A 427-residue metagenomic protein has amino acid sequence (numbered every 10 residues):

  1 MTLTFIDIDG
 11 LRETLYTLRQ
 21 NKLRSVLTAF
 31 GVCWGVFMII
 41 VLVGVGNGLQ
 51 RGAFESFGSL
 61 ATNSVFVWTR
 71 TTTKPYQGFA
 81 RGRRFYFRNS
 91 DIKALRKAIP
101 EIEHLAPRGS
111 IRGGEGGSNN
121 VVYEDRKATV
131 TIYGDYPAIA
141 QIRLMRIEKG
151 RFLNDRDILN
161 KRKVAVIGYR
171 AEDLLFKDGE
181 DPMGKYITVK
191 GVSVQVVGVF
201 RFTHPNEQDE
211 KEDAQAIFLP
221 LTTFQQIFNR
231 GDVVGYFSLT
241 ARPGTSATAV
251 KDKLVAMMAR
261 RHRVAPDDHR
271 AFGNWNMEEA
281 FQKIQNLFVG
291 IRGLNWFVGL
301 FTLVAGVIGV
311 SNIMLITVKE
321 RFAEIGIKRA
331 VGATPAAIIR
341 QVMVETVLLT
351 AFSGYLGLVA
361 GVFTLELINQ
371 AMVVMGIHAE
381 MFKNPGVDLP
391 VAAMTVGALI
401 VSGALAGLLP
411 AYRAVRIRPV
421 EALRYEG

Functional and structural regions predicted by a protein language model:
M1-R12: Short, membrane-interfacial amphipathic segments enriched in basic
I6, A411-G427: Short cytosolic juxtamembrane segments of multi-pass membrane proteins
G10-L15, R19, L23-G31, M38 (+4 more regions): Transmembrane alpha-helical interface segments in multi-pass membrane proteins
F37-T73, M372: Alpha-helical transmembrane segments
F57, L358-M394: Short helix-loop junctions at transmembrane helix boundaries
R70-F85, K93, P107-A138, R151-V164 (+2 more regions): Short acidic/polar micro-motifs at solvent-exposed secondary-structure junctions
V130-Y133, P137-D157, K161-A265: Mid-to-C-terminal secondary-structure elements that act as membrane-proximal/extracytoplasmic interface segments
T240, A247-L254, A265-G299: Peri-transmembrane interface segments
